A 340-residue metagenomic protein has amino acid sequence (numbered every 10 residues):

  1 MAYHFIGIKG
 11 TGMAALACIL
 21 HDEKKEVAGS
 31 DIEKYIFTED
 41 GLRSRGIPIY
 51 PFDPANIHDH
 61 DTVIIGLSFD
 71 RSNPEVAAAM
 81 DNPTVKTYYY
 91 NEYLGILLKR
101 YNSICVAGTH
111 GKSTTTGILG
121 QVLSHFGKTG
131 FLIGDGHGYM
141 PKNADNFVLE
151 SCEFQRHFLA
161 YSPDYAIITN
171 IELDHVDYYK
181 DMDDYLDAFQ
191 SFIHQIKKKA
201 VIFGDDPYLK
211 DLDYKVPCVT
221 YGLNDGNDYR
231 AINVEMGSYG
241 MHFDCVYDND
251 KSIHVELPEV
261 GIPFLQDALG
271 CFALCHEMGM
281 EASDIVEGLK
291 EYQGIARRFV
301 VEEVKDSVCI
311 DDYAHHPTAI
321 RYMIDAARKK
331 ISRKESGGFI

Functional and structural regions predicted by a protein language model:
M1-Y89: N-terminal leader/targeting and accessory segments in enzymes
A2, G12, K251-I340: Nucleotide phosphate-binding/pyrophosphate-handling subdomain across enzymes that bind or process nucleotide phosphates
G7, L20, V63, V106 (+6 more regions): Residue-level signal for inorganic ion chemistry
K25-I32, K199-D205, G338-F339: Short internal beta-strands
E26-A28, G130, V219: Conserved beta-strand positions in the Rossmann-like core of class I SAM-dependent methyltransferases
P51, Y88-E92, L132, V216-G237 (+3 more regions): Beta-strand->loop->alpha-helix junctions that form or flank phosphate-binding loops in nucleotide-handling enzymes
R71-P217, F272, H276-M278, I331: Phosphate-binding loop of NTP-binding sites
N233-H254: Acidic-glycine-rich active-site phosphate/pyrophosphate-binding loop
